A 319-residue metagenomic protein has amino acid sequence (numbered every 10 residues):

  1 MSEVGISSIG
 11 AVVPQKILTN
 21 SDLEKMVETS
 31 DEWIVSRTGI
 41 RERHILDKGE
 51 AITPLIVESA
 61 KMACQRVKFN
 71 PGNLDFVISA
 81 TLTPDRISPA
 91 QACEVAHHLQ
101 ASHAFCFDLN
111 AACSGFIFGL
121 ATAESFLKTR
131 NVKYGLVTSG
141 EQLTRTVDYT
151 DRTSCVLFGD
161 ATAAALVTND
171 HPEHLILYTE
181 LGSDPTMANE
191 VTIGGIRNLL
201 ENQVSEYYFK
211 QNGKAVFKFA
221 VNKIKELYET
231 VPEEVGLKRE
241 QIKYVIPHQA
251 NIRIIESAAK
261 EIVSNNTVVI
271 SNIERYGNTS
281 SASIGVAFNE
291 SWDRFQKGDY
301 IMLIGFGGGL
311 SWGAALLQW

Functional and structural regions predicted by a protein language model:
M1-K48, D151-K218, N222, E226: Condensing-enzyme catalytic core mediating Claisen C-C bond formation in acyl metabolism
M1-S21, L120-T186, A287-W319: Conserved beta-strand-centric core segments of catalytic alpha/beta enzyme folds
I6-S8, I34, A63, V77 (+7 more regions): Buried hydrophobic positions in well-ordered alpha/beta secondary-structure cores of metabolic enzymes
V27-S36, R86-Q100, V137-L143, I196-E201 (+1 more regions): Acidic-glycine-rich active-site phosphate/pyrophosphate-binding loop
I40-E42, N73-I78, H97-N110, T144-T150 (+1 more regions): Glycine/charged-rich beta-loop-alpha catalytic/anionic-binding loops adjacent to active sites
T53, V57-A60, C64, T83-P84 (+4 more regions): Claisen-condensing/thiolase-fold acyl-transfer catalytic domains that form or cleave C-C bonds in fatty acid
S59-D75, E226-K243, S291-F295: Phosphate/pyrophosphate-binding loops at sites that engage ATP/ADP/AMP, CoA/4′-phosphopantetheine, polyphosphate
S205-I273: A contiguous, well-structured pocket-lining segment that forms one wall/lid of small-molecule binding clefts in soluble
